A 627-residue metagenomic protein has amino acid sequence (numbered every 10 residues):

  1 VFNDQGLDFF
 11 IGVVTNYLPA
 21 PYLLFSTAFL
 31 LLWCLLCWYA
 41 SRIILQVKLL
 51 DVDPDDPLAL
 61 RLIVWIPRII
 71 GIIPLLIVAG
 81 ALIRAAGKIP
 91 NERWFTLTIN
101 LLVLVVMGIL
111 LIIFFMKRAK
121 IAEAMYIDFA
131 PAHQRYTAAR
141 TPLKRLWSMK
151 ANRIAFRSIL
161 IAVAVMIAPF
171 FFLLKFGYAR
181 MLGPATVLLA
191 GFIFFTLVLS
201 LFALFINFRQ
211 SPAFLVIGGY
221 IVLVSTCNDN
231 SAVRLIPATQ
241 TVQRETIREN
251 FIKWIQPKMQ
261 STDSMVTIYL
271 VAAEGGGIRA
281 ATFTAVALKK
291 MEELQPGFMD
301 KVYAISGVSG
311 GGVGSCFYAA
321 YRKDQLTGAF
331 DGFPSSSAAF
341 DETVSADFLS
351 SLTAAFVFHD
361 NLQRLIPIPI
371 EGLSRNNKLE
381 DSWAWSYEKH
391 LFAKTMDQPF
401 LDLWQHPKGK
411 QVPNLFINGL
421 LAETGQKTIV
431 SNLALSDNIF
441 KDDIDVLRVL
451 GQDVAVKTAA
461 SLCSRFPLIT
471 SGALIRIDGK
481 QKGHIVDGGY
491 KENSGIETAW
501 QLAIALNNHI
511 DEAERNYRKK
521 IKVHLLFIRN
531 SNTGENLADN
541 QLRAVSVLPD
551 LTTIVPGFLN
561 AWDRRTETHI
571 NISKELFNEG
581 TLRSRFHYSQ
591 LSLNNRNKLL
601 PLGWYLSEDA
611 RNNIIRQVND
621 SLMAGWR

Functional and structural regions predicted by a protein language model:
V1-R627: Catalytic domains of lipid- and phosphate-ester/thioester hydrolases
